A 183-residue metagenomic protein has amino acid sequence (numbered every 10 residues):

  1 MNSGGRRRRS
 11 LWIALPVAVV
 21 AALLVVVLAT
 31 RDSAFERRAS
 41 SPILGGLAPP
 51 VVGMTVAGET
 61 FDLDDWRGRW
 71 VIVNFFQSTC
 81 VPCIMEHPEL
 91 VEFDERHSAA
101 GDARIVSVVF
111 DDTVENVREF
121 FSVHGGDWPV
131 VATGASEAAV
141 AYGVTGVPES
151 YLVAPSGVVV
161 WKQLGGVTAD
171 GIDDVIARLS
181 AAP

Functional and structural regions predicted by a protein language model:
M1-P50, P183: N-terminal targeting signals for export/organelle localization
R6, E149-P183: Thiol-/selenol-based redox modules, centered on thioredoxin-like and closely related oxidoreductase domains
P50-V71, D94: A short beta-strand-turn-helix
R69-V71, F76-T79, G146: Short pre-active-site segment immediately N-terminal to redox-active cysteine/selenocysteine motifs in thiol-based
F75-E92: Conserved redox-active cysteine motifs that mediate thiol-disulfide chemistry, especially di-cysteine Cys-X(1-2)-Cys
M85, E92-D102, S122-G125, V158 (+1 more regions): Sec-exported extracytoplasmic/periplasmic mature domains
G101-E115, G126-A135: Thiol-based oxidoreductase modules, predominantly thioredoxin-like and allied folds used for disulfide exchange
R118-S156: Short, internal strand/loop/helix patches that form the active-site neighborhood or redox-interaction surface
